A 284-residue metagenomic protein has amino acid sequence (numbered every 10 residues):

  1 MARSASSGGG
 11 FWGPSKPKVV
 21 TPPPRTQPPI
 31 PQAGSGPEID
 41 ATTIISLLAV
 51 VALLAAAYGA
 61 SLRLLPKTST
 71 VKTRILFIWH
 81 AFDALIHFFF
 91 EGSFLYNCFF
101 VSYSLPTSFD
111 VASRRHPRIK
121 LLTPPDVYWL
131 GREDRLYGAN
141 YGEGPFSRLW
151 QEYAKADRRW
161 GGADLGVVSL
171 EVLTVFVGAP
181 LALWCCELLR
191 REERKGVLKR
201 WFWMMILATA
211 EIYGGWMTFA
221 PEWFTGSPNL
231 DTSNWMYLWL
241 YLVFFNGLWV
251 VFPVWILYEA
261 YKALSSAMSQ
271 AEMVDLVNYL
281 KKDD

Functional and structural regions predicted by a protein language model:
A5-P23, S69-I75, L95-A154, G226-S233 (+1 more regions): Interhelical loop segments of eukaryotic multi-pass membrane proteins
P17-V51: Hydrophobic transmembrane alpha-helical segments in integral membrane proteins
P37-V51, V71-F90, V167-E171, V197-L207 (+1 more regions): Transmembrane alpha-helices of multi-pass eukaryotic membrane proteins
V50-P66, I86-C98, L181-L188, G214-P221 (+1 more regions): Membrane-embedded alpha-helices of multi-pass membrane proteins, especially ion channels and transporters
A55-D83, C185-M205, A263-V274: Helix-loop boundary elements of multi-pass alpha-helical membrane proteins
A163-G178: A loop-to-helix transmembrane entry motif
T209-F245, S265: Juxtamembrane loop segments immediately following a transmembrane helix
W255-D284: C-terminal helix/juxtamembrane-tail motif
